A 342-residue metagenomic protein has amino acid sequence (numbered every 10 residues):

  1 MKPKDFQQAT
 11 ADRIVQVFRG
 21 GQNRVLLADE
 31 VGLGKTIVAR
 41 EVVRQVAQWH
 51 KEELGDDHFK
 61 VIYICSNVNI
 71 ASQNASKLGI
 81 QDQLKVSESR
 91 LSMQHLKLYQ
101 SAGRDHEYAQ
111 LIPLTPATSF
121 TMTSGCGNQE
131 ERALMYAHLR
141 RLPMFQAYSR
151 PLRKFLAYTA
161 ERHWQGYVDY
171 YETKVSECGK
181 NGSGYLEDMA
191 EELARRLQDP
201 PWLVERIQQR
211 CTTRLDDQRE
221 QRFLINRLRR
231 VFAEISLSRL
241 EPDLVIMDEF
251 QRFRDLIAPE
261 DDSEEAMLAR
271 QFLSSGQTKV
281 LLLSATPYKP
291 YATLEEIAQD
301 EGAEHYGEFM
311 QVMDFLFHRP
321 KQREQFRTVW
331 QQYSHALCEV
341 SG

Functional and structural regions predicted by a protein language model:
M1-A28, I37: Conserved pre-motif I regulatory segment
R24-L26, K60-I62, L244: Residue-level preference for the first positions of well-ordered beta-strands
L27, Q48, E52-E53, I62-Y63: Catalytic cores of eukaryotic secretory-pathway lumenal/extracellular enzymes that build and remodel glycoconjugates
L33-K51, D57, V68-V86, T212-G342: Signature of the SF2 helicase/ATPase Hel1-core->accessory helical subdomain module
F59, E107-A109, T278: A structural micro-motif
Y63-V68, L114-P116: A short hydrophobic beta-strand->loop->alpha-helix junction that borders the nucleotide-binding pocket of P-loop NTPases
S66-N67, L84, Q94-L98: Long, internal stretches of domain cores in catalytic or enzyme-like folds, emphasizing the mature domain core
S92-E234: Coupling/switch/interface segments within P-loop NTPase motor domains and analogous charged loops in nucleic-acid
